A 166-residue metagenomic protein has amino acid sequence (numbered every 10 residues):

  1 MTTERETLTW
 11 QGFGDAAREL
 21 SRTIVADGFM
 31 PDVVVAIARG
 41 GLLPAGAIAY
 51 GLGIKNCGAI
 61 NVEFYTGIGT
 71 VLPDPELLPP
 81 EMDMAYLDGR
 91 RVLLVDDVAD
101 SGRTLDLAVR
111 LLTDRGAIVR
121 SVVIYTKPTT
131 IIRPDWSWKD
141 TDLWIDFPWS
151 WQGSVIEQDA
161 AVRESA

Functional and structural regions predicted by a protein language model:
M1-A166: PRPP-associated nucleotide enzymes
